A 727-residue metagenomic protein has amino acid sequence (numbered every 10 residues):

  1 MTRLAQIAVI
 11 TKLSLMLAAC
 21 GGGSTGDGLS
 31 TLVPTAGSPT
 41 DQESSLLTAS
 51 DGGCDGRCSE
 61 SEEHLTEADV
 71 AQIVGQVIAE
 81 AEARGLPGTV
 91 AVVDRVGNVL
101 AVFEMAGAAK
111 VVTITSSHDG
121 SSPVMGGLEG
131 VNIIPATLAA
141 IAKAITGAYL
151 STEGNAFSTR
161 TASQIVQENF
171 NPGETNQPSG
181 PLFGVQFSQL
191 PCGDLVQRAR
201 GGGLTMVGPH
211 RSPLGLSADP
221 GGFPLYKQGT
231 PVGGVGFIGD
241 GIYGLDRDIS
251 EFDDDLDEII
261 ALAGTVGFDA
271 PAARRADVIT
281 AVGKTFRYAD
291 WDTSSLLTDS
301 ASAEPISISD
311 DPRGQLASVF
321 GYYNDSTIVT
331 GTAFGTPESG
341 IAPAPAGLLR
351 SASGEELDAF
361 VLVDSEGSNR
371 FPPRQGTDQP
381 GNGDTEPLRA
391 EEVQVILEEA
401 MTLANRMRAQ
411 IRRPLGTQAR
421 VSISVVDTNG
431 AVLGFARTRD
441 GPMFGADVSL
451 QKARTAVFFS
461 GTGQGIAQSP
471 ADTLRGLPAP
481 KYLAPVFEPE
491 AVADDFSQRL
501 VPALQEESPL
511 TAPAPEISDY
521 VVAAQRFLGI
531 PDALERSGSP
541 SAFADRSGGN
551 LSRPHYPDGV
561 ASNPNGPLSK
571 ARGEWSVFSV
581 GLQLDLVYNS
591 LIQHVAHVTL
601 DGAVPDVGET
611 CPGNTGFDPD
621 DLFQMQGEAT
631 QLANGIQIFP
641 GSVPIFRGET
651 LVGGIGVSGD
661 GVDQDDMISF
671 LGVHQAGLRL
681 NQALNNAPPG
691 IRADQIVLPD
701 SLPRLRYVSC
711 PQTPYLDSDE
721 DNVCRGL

Functional and structural regions predicted by a protein language model:
M1-T11: Bacterial N-terminal signal peptides that target proteins for export
V9-L13, Q42-E43: Terminal low-complexity, poorly structured segments
M16-A19: C-terminal motif of bacterial Sec signal peptides marking the signal peptidase cleavage site
G21-T25: Bacterial signal peptide processing site
G28-L29: Surface-exposed loop and adjacent secondary-structure segments within mature catalytic domains
G37-L727: Flexible, solvent-exposed loop/hinge segments and secondary-structure transition points
